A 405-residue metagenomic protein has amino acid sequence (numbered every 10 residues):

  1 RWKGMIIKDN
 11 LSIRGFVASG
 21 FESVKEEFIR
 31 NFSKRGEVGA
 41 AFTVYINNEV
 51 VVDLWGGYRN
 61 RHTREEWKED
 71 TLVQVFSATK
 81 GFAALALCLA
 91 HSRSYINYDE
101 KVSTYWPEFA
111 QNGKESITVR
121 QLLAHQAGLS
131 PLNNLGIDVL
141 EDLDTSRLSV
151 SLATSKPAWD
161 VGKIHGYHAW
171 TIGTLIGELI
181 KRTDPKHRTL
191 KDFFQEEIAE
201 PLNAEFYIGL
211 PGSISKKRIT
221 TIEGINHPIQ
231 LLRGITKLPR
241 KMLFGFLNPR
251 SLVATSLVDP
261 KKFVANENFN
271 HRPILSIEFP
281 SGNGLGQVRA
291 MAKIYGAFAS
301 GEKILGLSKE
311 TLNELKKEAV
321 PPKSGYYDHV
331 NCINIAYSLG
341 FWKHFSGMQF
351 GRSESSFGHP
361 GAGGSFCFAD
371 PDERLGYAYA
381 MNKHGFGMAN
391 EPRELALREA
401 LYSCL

Functional and structural regions predicted by a protein language model:
S12-V75, N97-E100, V150, T154: Short, conserved catalytic-motif segment at the N-terminal edge
E22-I29, N48, T71-E100, L175-I180 (+2 more regions): Active-site SXXK
K68-D70, S155-G162, G173-G177, H271-P280: Flexible glycine/proline-enriched surface loops and loop-helix/loop-strand junctions
E69, Q74-A78, S92-N134, A153-T154 (+6 more regions): Active-site helix/loop module of the DD-peptidase/beta-lactamase fold, centered on the serine-lysine SxxK catalytic
H125, T171-L179, E278, G282-K303 (+1 more regions): Active-site-proximal alpha-helical segments within enzyme catalytic domains
I222-V288, K317-E373: Active-site Gly/Thr loop motif
F279, S300-K303, T311, K316-Y327 (+1 more regions): Short, gly/Ser/Thr-rich active-site loops of penicillin-recognizing serine hydrolases
G286, H359-L405: Structured C-terminal helix/loop/strand segments within mature extracytoplasmic catalytic/sensor domains
